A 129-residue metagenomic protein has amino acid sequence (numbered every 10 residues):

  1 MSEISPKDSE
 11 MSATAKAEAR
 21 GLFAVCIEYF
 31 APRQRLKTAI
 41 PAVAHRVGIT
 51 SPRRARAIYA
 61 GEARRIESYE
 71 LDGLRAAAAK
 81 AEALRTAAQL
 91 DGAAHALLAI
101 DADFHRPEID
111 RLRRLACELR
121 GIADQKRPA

Functional and structural regions predicted by a protein language model:
M1-Y29, D72-A76: Basic, amphipathic alpha-helix used for nucleic-acid engagement in HTH/winged-helix/SANT-Myb modules and analogous
I4, A83-A129: Intrinsically disordered, low-complexity, charge-dense segments enriched in Lys/Arg and Glu/Asp interspersed
L22-V25, A39, R46, G73 (+5 more regions): Charge-rich, solvent-exposed alpha-helical interaction surfaces
E28-R46, S51-P52: Short, charged amphipathic recognition helices of the HTH superfamily and cognate SANT/SANTA-like modules
G48-I49, R64, A83, A102: Alpha-helix boundary/capping and short turn/kink residues
P52-R64: Recognition helix of helix-turn-helix/homeodomain-like DNA-binding domains that insert into the DNA major groove
I66-T86: Short Lys/Arg-enriched helix C-cap and helix-to-coil transition segments that create basic nucleic-acid-contact patches
